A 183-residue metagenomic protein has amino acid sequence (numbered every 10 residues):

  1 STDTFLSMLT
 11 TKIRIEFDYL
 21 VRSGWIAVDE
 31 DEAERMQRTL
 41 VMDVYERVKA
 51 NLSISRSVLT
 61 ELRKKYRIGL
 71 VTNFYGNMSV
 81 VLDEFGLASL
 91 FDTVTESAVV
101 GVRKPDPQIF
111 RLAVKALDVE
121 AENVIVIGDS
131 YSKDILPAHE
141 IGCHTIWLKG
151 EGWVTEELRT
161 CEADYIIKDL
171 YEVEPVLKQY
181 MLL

Functional and structural regions predicted by a protein language model:
S1-T60, S79: N-terminal helical cap/lid subdomain that shapes the substrate entry/recognition surface in HAD-like hydrolases
V28-D31, R56, T60, R67-L183: Asp-based, Mg2+/Mn2+-dependent phosphohydrolase catalytic module
